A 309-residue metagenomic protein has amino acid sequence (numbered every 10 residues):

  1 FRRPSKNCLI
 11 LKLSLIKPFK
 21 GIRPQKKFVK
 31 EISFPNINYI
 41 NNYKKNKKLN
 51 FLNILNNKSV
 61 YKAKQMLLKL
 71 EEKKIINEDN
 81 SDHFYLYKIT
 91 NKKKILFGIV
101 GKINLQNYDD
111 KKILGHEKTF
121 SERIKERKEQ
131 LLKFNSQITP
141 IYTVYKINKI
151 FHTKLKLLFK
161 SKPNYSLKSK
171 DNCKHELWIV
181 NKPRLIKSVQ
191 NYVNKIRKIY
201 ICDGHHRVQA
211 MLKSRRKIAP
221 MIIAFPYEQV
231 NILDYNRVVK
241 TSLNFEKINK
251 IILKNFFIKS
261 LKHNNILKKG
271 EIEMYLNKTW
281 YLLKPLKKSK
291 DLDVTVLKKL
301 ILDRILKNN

Functional and structural regions predicted by a protein language model:
F1-L9: N-terminal low-complexity segments that are often proline-rich with Ser/Thr-Pro
C8-N309: Surface-exposed, charge/polar-rich loops and edge strands
